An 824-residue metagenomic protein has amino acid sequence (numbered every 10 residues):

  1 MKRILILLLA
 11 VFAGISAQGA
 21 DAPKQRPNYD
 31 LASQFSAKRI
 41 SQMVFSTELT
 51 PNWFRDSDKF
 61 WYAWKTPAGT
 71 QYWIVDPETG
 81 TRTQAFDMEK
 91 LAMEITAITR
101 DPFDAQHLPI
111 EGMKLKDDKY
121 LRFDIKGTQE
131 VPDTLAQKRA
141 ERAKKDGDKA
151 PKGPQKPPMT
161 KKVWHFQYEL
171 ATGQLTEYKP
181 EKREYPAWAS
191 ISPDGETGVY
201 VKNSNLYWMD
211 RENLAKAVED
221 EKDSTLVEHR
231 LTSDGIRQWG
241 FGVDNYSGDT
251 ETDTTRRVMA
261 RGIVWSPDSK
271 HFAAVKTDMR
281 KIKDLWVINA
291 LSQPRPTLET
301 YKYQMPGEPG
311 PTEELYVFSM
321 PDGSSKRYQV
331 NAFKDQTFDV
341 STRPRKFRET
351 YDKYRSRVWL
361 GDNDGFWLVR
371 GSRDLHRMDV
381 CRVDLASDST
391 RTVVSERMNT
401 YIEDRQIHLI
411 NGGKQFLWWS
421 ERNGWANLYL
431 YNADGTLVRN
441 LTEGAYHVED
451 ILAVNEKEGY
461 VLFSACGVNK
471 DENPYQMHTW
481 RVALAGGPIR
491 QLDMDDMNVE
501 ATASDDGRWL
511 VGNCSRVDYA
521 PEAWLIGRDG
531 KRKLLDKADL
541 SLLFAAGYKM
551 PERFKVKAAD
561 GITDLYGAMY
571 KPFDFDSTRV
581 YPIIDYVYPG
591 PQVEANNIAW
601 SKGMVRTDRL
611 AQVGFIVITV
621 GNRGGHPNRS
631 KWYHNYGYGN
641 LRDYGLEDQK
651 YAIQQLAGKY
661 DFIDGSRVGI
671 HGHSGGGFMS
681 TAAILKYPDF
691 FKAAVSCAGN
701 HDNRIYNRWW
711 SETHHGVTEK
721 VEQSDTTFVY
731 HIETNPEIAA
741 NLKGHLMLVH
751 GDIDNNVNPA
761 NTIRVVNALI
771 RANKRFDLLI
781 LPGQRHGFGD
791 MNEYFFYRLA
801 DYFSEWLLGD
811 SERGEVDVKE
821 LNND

Functional and structural regions predicted by a protein language model:
K2-L7: Sec-dependent signal peptide recognition, specifically the positively charged N-region followed immediately by
L9-Q18: Hydrophobic h-region of N-terminal signal peptides that target proteins for export in Gram-negative bacteria
I15, D268, Q723-T726: Intrinsically disordered, low-complexity segments enriched in Ser/Pro/Gly/Ala and basic residues
Q18-E500, D506-P521, L525-I526, R813 (+1 more regions): Beta-propeller folds
P51, D284, R355, N363 (+1 more regions): Serine-hydrolase catalytic core recognition
